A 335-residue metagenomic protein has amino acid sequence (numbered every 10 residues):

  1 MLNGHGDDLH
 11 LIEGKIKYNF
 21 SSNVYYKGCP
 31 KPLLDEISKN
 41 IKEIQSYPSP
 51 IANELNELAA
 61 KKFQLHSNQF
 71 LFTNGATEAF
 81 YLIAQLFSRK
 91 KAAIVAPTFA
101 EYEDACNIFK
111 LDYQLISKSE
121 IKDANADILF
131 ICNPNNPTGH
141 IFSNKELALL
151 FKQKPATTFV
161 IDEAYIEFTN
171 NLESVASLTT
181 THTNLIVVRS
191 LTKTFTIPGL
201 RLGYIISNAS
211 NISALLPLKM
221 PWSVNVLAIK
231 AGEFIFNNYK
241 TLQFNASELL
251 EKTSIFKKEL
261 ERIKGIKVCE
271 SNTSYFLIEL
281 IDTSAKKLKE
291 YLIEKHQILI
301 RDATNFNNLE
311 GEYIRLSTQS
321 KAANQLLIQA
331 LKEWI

Functional and structural regions predicted by a protein language model:
M1-S46: N-terminal "arm"/small-domain region of PLP-dependent enzymes with the aminotransferase-like
C29-L33, I51, N184-R262, I266-C269: PLP-dependent aminotransferase class I/II
P48, A60-L82: Short loop-beta-helix segment that forms the pyridoxal 5′-phosphate
Q85-N133, P137, I141, K145: PLP-dependent aminotransferase-like
K118-E120, A124, H140-F159, E163-I197: Active-site pre-lysine segment of PLP-dependent enzymes
K145, K154, E294-K295, N308-I335: PLP-dependent enzyme catalytic core of the Aspartate aminotransferase-like
L250, I263-H296: Conserved PLP-binding catalytic core of the aspartate aminotransferase-like
